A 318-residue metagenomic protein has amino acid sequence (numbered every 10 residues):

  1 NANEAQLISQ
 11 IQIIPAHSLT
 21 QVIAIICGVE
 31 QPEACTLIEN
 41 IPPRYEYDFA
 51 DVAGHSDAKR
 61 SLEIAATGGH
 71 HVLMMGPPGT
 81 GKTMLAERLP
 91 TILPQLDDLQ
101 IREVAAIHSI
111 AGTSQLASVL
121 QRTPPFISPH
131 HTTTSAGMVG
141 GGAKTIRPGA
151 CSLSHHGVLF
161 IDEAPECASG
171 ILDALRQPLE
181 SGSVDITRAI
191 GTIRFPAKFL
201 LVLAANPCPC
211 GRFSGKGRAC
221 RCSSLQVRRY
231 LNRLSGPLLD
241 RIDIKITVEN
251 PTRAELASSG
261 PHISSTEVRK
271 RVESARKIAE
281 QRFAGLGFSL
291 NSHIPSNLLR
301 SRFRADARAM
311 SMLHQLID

Functional and structural regions predicted by a protein language model:
N1-L73, P77-T83, T187: Peripheral, non-AAA+ core regions of ATP-driven protein-machinery
S9-Q10, T67-G69, T132-T133, R147-P148 (+4 more regions): Short loop/turn elements that form and flank the Walker-type P-loop nucleotide-binding site in RecA-like NTPase cores
E30-I64, G68, L96-C151: P-loop NTPase nucleotide-binding/switch module
L73-S118, S181: Walker A/P-loop
M138, L159, D243-I246: Short, well-ordered beta-strand core segments
I146, S169-D318: Basic, amphipathic alpha-helical bundle interface domains used for macromolecular binding and assembly
H156, D162-E163, A174: Walker B catalytic acidic pair
